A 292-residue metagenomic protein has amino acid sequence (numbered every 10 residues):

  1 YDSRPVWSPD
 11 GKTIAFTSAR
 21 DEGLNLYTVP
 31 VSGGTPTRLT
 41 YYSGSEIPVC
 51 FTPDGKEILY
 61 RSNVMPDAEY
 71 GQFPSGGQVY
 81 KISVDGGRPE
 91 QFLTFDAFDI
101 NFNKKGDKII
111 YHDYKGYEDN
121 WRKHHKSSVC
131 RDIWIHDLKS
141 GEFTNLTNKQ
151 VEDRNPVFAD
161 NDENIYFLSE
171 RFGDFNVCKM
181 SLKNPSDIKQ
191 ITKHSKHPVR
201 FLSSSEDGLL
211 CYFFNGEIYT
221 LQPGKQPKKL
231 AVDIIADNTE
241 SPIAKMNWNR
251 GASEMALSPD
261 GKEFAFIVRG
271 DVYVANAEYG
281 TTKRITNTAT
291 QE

Functional and structural regions predicted by a protein language model:
Y1-S3, P9, A15-Y27, V31 (+15 more regions): A flexible loop/linker signature enriched in serine peptidases of the S9 family
N247-A256: Signature of short aromatic-glycine-proline-rich micro-motifs recurring in repeat-based ectodomains
